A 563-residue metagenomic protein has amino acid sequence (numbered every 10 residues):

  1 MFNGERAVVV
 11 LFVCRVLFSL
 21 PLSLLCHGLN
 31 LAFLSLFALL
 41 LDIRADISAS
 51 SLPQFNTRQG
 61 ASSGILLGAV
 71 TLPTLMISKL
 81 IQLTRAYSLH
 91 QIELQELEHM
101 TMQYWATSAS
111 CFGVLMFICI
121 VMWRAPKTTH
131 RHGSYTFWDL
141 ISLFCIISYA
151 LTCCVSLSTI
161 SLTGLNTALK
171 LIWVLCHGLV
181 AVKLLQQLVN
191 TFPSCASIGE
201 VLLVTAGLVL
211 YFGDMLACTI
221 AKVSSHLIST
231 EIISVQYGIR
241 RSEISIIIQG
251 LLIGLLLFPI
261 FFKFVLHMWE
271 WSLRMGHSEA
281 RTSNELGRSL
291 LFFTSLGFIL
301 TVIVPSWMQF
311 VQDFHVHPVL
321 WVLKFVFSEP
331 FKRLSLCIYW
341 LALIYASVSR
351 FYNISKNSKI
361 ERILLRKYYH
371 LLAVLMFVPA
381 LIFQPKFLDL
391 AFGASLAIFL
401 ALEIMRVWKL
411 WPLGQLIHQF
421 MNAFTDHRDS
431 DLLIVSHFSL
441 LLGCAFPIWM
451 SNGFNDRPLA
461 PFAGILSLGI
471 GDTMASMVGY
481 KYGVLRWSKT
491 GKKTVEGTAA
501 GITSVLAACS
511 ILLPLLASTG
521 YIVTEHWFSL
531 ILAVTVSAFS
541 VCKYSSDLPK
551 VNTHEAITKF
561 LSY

Functional and structural regions predicted by a protein language model:
M1-A394, I398-Y563: Interhelical loop and helix-boundary elements at the membrane-water interface of polytopic inner-membrane proteins
